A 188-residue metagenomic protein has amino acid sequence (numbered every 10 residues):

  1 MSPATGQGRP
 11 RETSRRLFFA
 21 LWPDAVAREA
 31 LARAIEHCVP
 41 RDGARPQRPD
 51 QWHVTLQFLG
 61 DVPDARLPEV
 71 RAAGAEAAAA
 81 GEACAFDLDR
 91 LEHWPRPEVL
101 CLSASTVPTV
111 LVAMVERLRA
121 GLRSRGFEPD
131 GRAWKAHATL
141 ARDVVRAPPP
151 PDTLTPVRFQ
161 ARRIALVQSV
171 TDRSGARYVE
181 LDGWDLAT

Functional and structural regions predicted by a protein language model:
M1-T188: Histidine-dependent nucleotide/RNA phosphoesterase domain, centered on the 2H-phosphoesterase fold with its duplicated
